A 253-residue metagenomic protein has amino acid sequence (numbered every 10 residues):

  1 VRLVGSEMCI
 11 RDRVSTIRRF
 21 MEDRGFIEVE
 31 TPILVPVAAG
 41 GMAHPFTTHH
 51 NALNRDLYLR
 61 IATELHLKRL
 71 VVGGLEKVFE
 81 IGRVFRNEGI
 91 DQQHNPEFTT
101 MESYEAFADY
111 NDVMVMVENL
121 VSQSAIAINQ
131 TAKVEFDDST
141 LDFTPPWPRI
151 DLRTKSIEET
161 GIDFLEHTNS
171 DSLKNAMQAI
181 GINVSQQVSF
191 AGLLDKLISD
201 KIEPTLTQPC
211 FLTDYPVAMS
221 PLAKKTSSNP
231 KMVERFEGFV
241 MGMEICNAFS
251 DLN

Functional and structural regions predicted by a protein language model:
V1-G5, C9-I10: Single conserved hydrophobic/aromatic residue that forms the stacking wall/gate of nucleotide- or nucleobase-binding
R13-I17, L59, T63, V113-V117 (+2 more regions): Hydrophobic (often cysteine-bearing) scaffold residues that line and stabilize catalytic clefts of nucleotide/cofactor
D23-L34: Short, well-structured beta-strand/strand-turn elements
P32-V35, V84-E88: Short glycine-enriched loops at secondary-structure junctions
A39-P45, Q123-M243: Metal-assisted phosphate- and nucleotidyl-transfer catalytic regions
P45-T63: Acidic, His- and aromatic-enriched active-site or binding-groove loops in soluble protein domains that engage sugars
L59-A62, G73, K77-F85, N95-D109 (+2 more regions): TRNA-recognition modules of translation machinery and tRNA-sensing kinases, especially anticodon-binding
S103-N129: Well-ordered alpha/beta subsegment
